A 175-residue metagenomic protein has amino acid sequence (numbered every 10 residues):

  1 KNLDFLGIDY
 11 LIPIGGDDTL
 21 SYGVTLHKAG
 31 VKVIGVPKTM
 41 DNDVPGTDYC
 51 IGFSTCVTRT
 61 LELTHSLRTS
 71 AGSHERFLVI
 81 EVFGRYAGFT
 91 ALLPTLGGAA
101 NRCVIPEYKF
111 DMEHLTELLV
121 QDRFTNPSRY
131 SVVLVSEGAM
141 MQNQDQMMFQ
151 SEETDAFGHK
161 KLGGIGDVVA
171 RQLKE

Functional and structural regions predicted by a protein language model:
K1-G7: Short, well-structured alpha-helical segments in soluble
N2, P13-G15, G23-T25, K32 (+2 more regions): Accessory alpha-helical/coil subdomains and C-terminal extensions that flank or cap enzyme catalytic cores
I8, V31: Short phosphate-binding/catalytic loops that engage adenosine nucleotides
D9, F77: Short, basic, glycine/proline-bearing loop/turn elements
Y22-L26, P45-T47: Short, conserved acidic/polar surface loops in the N-terminal third of protein domains
V33, D43, I51: Divalent-metal (Mg2+/Mn2+/Ca2+)-assisted nucleotide/phosphate chemistry catalytic cores
K38-D48, S73-E75, F149-S151: Gly-rich Lys/Arg/Thr-decorated short loops/hinges at beta-loop-alpha junctions or inter-strand turns that position
